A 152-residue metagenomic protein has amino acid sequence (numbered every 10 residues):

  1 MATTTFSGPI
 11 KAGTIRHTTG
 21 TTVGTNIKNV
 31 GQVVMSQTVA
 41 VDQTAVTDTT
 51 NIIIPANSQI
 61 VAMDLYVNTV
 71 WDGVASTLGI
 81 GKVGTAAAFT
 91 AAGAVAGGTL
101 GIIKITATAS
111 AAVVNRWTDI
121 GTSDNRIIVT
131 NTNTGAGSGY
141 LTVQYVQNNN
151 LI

Functional and structural regions predicted by a protein language model:
A2-I152: Surface-exposed, low-hydrophobicity beta-strand/loop segments enriched in small/polar/acidic residues
